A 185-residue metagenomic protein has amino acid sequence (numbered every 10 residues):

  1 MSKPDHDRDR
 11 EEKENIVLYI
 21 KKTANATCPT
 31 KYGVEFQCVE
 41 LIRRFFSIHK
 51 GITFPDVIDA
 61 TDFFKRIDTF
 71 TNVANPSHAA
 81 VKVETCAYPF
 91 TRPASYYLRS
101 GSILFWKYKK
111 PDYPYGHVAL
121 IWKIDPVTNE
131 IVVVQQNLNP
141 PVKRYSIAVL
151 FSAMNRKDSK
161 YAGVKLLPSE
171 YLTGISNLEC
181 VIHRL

Functional and structural regions predicted by a protein language model:
M1-T69: N-terminal capping segments
H6-R10, I16, A60, T69 (+5 more regions): Short linear motifs in intrinsically disordered/low-complexity regions
T27-P29, T85, V181: Sequence contexts marking disulfide-bonded cysteines in secreted/extracellular proteins
F64-P140: ...with weaker cross-activation on analogous glycine-rich loops/strands in unrelated enzymes
K110-L185: Aromatic- and glycine-rich peptidoglycan recognition patches
